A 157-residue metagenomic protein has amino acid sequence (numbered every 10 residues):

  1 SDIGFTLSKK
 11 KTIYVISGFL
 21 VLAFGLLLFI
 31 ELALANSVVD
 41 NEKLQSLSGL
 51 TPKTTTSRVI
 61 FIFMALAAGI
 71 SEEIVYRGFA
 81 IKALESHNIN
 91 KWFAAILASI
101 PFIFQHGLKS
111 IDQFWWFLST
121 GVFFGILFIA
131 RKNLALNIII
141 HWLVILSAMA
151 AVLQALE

Functional and structural regions predicted by a protein language model:
D2-A68: Juxtamembrane helix-loop-helix connectors linking adjacent transmembrane helices in multi-pass membrane enzymes
F24-G25, K53-E157: Transmembrane helix-loop-helix hairpins at the membrane interface of multi-pass integral membrane proteins
